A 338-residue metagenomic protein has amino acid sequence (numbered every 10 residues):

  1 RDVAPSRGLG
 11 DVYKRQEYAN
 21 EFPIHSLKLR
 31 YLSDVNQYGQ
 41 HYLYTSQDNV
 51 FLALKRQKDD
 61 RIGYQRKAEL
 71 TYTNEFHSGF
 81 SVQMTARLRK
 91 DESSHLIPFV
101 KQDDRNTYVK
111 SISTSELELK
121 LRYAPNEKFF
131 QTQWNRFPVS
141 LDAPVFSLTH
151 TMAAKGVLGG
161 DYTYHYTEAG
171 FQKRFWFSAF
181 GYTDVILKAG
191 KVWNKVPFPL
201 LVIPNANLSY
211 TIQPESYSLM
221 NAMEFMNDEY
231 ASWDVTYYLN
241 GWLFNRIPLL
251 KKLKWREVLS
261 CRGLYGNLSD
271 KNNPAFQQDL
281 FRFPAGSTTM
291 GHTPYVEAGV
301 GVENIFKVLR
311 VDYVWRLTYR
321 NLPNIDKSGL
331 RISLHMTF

Functional and structural regions predicted by a protein language model:
R1, L29-V35, Y42, M84-K90 (+11 more regions): Transmembrane beta-barrel strands of outer-membrane/channel proteins
D2-Y13: Single conserved hydrophobic/aromatic residue that forms the stacking wall/gate of nucleotide- or nucleobase-binding
E17-E75, S94, P98-V109, A189-E229 (+1 more regions): Outer-membrane beta-barrel translocator/channel fold
E21-L27, S78-V82, S115-L117, S140-F146 (+7 more regions): Outer-envelope beta-barrel architecture signal
G39-S46, S94-K101, Q131-R136, L158-Y164 (+4 more regions): Outer-membrane beta-barrel translocator domains and adjoining extracellular loop/strand segments of Gram-negative
Y44-A179: Transmembrane beta-strand segments of outer-membrane beta-barrel domains in Gram-negative and organellar OMPs
E118-P125, W233, K327-F338: Outer-membrane beta-barrel "beta-signal"
D184-N272, P284-H292: Extracytoplasmic gating/loop element in the C-terminal half of outer-membrane beta-barrel translocons and assembly
